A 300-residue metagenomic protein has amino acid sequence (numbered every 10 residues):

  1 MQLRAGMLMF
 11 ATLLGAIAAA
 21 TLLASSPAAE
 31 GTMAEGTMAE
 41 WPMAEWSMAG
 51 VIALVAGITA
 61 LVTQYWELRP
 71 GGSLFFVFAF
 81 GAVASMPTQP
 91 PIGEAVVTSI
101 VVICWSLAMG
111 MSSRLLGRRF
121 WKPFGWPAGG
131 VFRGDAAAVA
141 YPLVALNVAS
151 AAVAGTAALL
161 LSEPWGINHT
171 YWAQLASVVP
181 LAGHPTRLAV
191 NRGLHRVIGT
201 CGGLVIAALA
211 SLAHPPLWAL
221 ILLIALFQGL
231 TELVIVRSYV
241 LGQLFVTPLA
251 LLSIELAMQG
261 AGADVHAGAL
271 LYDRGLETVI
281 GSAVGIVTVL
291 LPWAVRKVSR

Functional and structural regions predicted by a protein language model:
M1-F76, F80-L244, P248, S253-R300: Alpha-helical transmembrane segments and their membrane-interface boundaries that form or gate the permeation pathway
